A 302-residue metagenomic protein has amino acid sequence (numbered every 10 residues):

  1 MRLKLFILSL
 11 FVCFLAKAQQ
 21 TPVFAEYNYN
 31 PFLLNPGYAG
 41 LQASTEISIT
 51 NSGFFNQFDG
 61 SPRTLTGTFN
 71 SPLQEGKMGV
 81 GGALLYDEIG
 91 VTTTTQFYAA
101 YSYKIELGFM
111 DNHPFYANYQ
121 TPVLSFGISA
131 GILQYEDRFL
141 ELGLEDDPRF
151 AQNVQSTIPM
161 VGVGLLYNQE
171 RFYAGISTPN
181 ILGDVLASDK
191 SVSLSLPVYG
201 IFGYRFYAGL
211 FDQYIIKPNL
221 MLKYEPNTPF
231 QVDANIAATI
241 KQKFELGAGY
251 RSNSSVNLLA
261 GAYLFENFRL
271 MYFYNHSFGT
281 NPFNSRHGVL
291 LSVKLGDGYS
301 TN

Functional and structural regions predicted by a protein language model:
M1-R2, Q20: N-terminal hydrophobic targeting signals that begin at the initiator methionine
K4-F14: Sec-dependent N-terminal signal peptides
Q19-N302: Subset of outer-membrane beta-barrel
